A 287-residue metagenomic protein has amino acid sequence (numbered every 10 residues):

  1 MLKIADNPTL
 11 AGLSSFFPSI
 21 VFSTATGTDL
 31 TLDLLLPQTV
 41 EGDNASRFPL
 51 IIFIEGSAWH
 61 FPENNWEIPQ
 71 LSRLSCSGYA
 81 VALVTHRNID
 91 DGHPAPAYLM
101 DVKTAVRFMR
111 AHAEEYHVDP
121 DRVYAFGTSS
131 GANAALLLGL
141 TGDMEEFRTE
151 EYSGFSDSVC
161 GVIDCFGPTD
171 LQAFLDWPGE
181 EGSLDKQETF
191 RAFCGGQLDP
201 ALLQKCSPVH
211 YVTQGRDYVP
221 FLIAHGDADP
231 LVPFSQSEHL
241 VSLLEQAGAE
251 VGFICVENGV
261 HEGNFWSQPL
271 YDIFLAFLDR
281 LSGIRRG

Functional and structural regions predicted by a protein language model:
M1-G287: Alpha/beta-hydrolase superfamily serine-hydrolase fold, recognizing
